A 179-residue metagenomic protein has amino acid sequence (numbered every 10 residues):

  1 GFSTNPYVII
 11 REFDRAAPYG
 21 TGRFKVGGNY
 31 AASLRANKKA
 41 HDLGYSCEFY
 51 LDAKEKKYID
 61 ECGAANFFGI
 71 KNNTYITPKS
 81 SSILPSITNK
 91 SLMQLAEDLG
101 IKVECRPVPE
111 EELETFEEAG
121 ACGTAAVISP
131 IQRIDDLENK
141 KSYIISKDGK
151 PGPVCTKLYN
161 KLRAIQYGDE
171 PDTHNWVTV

Functional and structural regions predicted by a protein language model:
G1-V179: Helix-start/capping segments and mature chain N-termini
